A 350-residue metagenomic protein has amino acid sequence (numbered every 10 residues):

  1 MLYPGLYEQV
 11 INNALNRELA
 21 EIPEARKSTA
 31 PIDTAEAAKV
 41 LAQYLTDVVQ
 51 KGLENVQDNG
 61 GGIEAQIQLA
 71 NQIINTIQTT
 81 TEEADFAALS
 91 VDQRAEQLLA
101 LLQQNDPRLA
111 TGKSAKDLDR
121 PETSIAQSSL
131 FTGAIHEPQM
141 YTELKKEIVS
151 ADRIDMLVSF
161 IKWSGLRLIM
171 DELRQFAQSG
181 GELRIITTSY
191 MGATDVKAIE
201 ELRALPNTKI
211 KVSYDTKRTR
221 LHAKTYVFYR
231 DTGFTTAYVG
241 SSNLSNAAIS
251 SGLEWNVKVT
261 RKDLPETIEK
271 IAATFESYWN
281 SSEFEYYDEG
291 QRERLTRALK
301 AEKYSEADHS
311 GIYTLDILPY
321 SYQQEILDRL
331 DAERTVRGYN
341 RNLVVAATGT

Functional and structural regions predicted by a protein language model:
M1-E325, R329, R334: PLD/PLD-like phosphodiesterase catalytic module centered on the HKD motif
V158-S159, V336-T350: Walker A/P-loop
